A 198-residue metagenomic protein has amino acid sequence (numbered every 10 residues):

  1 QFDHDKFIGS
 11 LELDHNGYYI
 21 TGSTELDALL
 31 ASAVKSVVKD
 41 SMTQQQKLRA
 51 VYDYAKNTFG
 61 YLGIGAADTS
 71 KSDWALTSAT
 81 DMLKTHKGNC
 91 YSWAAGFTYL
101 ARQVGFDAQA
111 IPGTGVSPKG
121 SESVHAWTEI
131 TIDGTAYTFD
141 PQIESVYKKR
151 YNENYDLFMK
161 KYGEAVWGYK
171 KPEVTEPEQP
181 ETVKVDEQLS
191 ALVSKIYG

Functional and structural regions predicted by a protein language model:
Q1-T24, G120-S123, E129-D133, I143 (+4 more regions): Extracellular adhesion/carbohydrate-binding repeat motifs centered on closely spaced tryptophans
F2-D3, M42, Q46, Y91 (+1 more regions): Polybasic, low-complexity, intrinsically disordered segments
L11, L29, A33, T138-D140: A generic structural signal for ordered secondary structure
I20-M82, K195: Secondary-structure boundary elements
K47-V51, H86-A101: Active-site nucleophilic cysteine motif
L62-T80, H86-K87, V104-S121: Catalytic cysteine-centered active-site loop
S92-K160: Hydrophobic/aromatic-rich core segments of domains that either
K148-G198: Low-complexity, Gly/Ser/Thr/Pro-rich intrinsically disordered linker/tail segments
